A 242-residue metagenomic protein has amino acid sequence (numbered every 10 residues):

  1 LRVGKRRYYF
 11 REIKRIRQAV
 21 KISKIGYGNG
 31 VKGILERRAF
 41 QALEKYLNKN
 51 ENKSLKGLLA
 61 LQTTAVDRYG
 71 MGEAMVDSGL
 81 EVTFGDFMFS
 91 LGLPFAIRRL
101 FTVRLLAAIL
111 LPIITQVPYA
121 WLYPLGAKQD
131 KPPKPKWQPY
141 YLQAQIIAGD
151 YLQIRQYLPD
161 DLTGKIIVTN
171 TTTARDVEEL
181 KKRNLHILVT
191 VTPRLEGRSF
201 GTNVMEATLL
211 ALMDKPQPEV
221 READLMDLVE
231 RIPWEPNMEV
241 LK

Functional and structural regions predicted by a protein language model:
L1-D224: Conserved mixed alpha/beta catalytic, RNA-binding, or beta-rich assembly cores of soluble enzyme, regulatory
M213-K242: N-terminal charge/polar-biased segments
